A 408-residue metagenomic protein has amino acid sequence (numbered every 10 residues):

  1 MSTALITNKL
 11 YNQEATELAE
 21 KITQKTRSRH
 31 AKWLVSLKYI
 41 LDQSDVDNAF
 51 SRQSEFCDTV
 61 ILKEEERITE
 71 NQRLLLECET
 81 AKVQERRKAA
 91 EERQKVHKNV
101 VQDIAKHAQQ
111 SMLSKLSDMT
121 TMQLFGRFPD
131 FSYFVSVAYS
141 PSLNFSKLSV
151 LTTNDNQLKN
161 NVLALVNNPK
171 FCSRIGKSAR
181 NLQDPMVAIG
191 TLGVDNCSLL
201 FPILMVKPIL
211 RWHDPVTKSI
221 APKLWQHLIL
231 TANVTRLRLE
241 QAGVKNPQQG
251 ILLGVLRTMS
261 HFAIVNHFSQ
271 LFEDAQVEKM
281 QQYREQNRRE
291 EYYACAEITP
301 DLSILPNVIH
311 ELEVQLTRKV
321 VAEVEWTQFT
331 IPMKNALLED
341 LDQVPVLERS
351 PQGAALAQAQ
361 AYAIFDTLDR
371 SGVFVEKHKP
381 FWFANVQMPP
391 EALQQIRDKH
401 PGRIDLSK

Functional and structural regions predicted by a protein language model:
S2-V255, F262-Q270, D301-K408: Conserved alpha-helical "signature site" that marks functionally important helical segments or helix/loop junctions
Q276-L305: Flexible internal linker/loop segments at domain or repeat junctions
